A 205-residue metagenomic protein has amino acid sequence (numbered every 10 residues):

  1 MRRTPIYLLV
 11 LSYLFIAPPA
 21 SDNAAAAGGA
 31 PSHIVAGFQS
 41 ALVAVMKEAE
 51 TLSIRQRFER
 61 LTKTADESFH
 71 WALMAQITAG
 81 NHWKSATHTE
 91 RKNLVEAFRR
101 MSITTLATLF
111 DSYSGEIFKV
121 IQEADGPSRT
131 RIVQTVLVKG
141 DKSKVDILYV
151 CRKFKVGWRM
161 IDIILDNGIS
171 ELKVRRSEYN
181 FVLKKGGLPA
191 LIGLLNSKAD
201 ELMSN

Functional and structural regions predicted by a protein language model:
M1-T4: Positively charged n-region of N-terminal signal peptides that target proteins for export
Y7-P18: Bacterial N-terminal signal peptides
P18-A26: Sec/Tat signal peptide C-region and signal peptidase I cleavage site
G28-L106: Early exported N-terminus immediately downstream of N-terminal targeting peptides
G29, H33, A44, E48-R55 (+7 more regions): Surface-exposed, polar/charged faces of alpha-helical domains in mature secreted/periplasmic/lumenal proteins
T104-V145, L195-N205: Surface-exposed, charged secondary-structure patches
D146-V174: Short beta-strand edge/turn micro-motifs at domain boundaries
I164-N205: Low-complexity, intrinsically disordered terminal/linker segments enriched in charged and Gly/Pro repeats
